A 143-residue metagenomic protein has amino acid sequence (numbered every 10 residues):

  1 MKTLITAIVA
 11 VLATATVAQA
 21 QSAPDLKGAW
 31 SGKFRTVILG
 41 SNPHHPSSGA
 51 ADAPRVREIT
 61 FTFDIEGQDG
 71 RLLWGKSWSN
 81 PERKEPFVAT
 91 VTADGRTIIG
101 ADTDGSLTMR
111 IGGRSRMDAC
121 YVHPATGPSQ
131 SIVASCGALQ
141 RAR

Functional and structural regions predicted by a protein language model:
M1-L4: Positively charged n-region of N-terminal signal peptides that target proteins for export
T6-A15: Bacterial N-terminal signal peptides
T16-A20: Sec/Tat signal peptide C-region and signal peptidase I cleavage site
S22-P24, S31-S47, T90-R143: Beta-sheet ligand-binding and adhesion/scaffold domains
L26, I59-F61, S135: Residues that flank catalytic or metal-binding motifs in active/ligand-binding sites
K27, A53, D69-R71, P81-E85 (+3 more regions): Exposed regions on extracellular, virion, or secretory-pathway luminal proteins
A29-K33, T62-D64, W74-K76, D118-C120: Beta-strand secondary-structure signal
S41-P86: N-terminal glycine/threonine-rich, aromatic-flanked beta-hairpin/loop signature
